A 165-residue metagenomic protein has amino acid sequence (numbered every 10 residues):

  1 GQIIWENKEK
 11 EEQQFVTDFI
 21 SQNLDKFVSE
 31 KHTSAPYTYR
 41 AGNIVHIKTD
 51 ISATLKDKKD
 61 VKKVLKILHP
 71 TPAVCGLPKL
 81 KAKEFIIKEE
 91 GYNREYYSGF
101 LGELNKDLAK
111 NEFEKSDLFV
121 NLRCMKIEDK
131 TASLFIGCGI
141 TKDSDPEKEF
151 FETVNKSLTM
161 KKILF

Functional and structural regions predicted by a protein language model:
G1-K88, L158, F165: Contiguous alpha-helical scaffold segments within structured protein domains that host functional hotspots
K79-K81, F85-F165: Glycine-rich, small/acidic residue-mixed loop/short-helix segments
